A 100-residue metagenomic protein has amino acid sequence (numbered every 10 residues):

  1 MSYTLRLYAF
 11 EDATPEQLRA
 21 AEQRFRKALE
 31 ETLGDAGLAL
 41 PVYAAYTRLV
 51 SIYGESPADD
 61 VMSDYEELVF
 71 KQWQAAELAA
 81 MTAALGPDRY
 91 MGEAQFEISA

Functional and structural regions predicted by a protein language model:
M1-K27, A94-A100: Short, extreme N-terminal segment that most often corresponds to the first beta-strand
T4-R6, Q17, G37, R48 (+2 more regions): Acidic/proline-rich low-complexity IDRs
L18, A44, D60, R89-Y90: A generic alpha-helix propensity feature with a strong bias for hydrophobic helices
R24-A79: Short, intrinsically disordered low-complexity segments
E77-A100: Amphipathic alpha-helical binding modules
